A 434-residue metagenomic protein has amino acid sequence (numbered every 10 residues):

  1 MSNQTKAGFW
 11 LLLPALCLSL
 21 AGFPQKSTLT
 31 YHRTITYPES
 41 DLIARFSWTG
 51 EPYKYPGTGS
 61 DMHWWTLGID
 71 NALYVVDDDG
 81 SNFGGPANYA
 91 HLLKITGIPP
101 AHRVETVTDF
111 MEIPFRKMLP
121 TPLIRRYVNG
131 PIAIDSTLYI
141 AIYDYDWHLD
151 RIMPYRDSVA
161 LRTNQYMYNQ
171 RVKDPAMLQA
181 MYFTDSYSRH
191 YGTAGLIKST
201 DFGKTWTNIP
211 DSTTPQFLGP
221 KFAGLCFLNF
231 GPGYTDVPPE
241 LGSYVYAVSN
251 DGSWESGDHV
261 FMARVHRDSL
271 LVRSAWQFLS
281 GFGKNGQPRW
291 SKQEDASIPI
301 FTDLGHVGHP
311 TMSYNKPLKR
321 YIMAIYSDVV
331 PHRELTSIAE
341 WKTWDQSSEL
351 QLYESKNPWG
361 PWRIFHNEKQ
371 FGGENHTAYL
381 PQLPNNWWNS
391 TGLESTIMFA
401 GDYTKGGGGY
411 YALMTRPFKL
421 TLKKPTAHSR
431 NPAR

Functional and structural regions predicted by a protein language model:
W10-S19: Bacterial N-terminal signal peptides
S27-Y55, T66-T121, I142-T163, Y182-T213: Beta-propeller domains
P56-I69, P120-Y139, W147-L149, K221-S243 (+2 more regions): Structural signature of eukaryotic scaffold interfaces centered on beta-propeller domains
D79-L93, Y143-Y191, N250-G252, I322-D345 (+1 more regions): Short, conserved, GDST-rich strand-edge loop motifs in beta-rich repeat architectures
I95, S199-T200, V265, L352-P358: Conserved Ser/Thr-centered positions that define the repeating blades of beta-propeller domains
D135-R264: Long, hydrophobic, well-ordered secondary-structure blocks that form the structural core and pocket-lining surfaces
D211-F217, L241-E354, N367-Q370: Active-site cradle of extracellular carbohydrate-active enzymes
W359-W388: Conserved blade-ending motifs and adjacent loop-strand segments that build the rim/top face of beta-propeller domains
